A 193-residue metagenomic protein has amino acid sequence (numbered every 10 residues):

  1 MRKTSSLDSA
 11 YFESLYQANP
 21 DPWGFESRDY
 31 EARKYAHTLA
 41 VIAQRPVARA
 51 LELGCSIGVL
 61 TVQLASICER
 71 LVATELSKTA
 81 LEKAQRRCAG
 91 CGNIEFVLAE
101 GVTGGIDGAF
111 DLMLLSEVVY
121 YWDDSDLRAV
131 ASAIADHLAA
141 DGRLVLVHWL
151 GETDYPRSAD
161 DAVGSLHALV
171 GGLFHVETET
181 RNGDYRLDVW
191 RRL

Functional and structural regions predicted by a protein language model:
M1-R45, R49-L53, I57-G108, W122-D136 (+1 more regions): Class I (Rossmann-like) S-adenosyl-L-methionine-dependent methyltransferase catalytic domain, capturing the SAM-binding
L114: A conserved beta-strand element that flanks and buttresses the S-adenosyl-L-methionine
V118: Hydrophobic adenine-recognition pocket in adenosine-nucleotide-binding enzymes
